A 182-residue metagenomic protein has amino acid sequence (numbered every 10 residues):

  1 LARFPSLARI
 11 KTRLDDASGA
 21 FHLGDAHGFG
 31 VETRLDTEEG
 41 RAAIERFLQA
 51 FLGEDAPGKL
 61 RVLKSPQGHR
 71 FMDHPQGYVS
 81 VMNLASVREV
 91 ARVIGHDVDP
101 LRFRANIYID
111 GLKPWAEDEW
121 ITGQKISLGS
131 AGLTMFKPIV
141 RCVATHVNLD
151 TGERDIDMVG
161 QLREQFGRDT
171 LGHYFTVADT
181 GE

Functional and structural regions predicted by a protein language model:
L1-E182: Metal-cofactor-dependent catalytic cores
